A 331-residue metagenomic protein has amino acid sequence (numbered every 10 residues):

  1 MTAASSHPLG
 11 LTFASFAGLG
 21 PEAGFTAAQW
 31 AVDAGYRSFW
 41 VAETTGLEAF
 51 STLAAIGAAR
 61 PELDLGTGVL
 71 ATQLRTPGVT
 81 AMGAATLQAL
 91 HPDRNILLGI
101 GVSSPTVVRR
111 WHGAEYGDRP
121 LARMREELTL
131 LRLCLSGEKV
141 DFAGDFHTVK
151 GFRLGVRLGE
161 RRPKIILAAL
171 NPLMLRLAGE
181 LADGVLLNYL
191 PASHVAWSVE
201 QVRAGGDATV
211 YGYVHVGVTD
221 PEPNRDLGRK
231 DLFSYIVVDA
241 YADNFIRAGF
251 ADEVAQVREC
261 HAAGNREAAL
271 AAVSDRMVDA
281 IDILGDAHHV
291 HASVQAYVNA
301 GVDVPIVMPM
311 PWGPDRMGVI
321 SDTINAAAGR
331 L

Functional and structural regions predicted by a protein language model:
M1-L331: Active-site-adjacent structural elements that line small-molecule/cofactor binding pockets in enzymes
